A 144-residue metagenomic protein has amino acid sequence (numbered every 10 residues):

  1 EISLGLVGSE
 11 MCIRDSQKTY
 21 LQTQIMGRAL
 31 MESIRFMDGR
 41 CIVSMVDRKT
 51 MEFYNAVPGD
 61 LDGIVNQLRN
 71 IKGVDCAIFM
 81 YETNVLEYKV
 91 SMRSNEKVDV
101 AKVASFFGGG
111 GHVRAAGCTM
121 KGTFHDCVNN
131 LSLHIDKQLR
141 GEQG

Functional and structural regions predicted by a protein language model:
S3, G8-F106, G111-G144: Hydrophobic helix-and-loop "lid/oligomerization" segment in the mid-to-C-terminal part of catalytic domains
